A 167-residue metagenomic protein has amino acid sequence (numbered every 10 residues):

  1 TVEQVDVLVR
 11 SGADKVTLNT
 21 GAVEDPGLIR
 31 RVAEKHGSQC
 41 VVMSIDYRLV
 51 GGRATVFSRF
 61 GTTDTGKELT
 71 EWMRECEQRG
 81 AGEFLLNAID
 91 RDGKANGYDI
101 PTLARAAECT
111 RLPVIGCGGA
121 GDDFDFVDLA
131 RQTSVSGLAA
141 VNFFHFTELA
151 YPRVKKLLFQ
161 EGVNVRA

Functional and structural regions predicted by a protein language model:
T1-G12, P101-L138: Catalytic cores of alpha/beta
E3-Q4, V9-L86, D90-R91: Conserved anion-binding
Q4, L28-V32, W72-E75, D99-A106 (+4 more regions): A general structural detector for well-ordered alpha-helical segments in enzyme core domains, enriched
G21-V23, Y47, A120, N142-H145: Short, acidic/turn-prone active-site loops that include or flank metal/cofactor- and phosphate-binding residues
E24, K94-Y98, F146: Secondary-structure boundary/capping motif
L28-Y47, A95-D122, E161-V163: Alpha-helix-loop-beta-strand connector modules within alpha/beta enzyme cores
I29-H36, V127-A167: C-terminal helical cap(s) of enzyme catalytic domains, especially alpha/beta-barrels
G61-T62, K94, E148-L149: Short capping/connector residues at structural and topological boundaries
